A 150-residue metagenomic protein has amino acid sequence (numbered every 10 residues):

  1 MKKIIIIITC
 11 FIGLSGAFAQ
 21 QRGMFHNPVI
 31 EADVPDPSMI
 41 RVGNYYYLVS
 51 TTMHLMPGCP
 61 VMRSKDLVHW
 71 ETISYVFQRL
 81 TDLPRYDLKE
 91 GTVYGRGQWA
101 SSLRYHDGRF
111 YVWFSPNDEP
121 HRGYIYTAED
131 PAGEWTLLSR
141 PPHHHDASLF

Functional and structural regions predicted by a protein language model:
I4-G13: Sec-dependent N-terminal signal peptides
F18-F150: Carbohydrate-active catalytic/glycan-binding domains of CAZyme proteins, especially the secreted or lumenal ectodomains
